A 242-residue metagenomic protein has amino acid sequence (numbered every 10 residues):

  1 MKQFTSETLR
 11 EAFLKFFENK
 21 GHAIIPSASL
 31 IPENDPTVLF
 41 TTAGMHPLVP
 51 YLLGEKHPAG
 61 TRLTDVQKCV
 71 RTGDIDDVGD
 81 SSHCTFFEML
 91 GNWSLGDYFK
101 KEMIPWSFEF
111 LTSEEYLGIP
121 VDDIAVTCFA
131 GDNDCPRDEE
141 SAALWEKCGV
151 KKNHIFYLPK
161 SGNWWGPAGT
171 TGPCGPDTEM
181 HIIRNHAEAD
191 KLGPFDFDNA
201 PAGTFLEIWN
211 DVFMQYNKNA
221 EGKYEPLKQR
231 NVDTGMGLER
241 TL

Functional and structural regions predicted by a protein language model:
M1-L242: Alpha-helical segments
